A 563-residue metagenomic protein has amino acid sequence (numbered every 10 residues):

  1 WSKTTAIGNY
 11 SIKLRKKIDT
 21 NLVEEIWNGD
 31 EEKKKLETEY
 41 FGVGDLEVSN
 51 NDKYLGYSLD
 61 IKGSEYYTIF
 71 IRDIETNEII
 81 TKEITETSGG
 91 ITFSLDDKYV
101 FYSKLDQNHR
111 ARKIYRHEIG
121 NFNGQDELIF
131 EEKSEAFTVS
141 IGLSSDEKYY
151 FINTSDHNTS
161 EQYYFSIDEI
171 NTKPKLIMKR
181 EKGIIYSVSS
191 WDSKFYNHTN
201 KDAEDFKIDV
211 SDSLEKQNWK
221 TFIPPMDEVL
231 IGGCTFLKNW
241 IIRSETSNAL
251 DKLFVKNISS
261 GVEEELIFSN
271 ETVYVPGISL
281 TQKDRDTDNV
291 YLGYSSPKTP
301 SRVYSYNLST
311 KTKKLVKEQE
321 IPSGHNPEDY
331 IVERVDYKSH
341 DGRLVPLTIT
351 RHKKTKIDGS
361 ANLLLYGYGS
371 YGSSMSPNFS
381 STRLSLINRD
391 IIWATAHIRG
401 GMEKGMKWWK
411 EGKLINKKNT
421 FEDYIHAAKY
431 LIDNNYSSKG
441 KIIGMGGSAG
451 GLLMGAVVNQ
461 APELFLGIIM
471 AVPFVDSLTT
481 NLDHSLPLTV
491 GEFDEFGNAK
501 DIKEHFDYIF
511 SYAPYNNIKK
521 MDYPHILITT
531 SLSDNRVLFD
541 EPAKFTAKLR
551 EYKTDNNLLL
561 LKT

Functional and structural regions predicted by a protein language model:
W1-E47, S58, T138-S190, T221 (+8 more regions): Non-catalytic accessory segments flanking enzyme active sites
A6-Y10, I61-Y67, Q107-R112, N121 (+4 more regions): Short, solvent-exposed loop/turn segments at conserved positions within beta-propeller repeat blades
R15-K17, F70-E75, Y115-N121, Y164-D168 (+2 more regions): Beta-propeller blade signature
G29-T92, D96: A conserved hydrophobic secondary-structure block that centers on an alpha-helix together with its immediately flanking
D52-L55, V100, Y150, F195-N197 (+2 more regions): Hydrophobic beta-strand positions that form the internal "hydrophobic ladder" of WD40/Gbeta-like beta-propeller blades
R112, H117-S155: Polar, glycine-rich mid-to-C-terminal structural blocks that act as macromolecule-binding/assembly scaffolds
L363, I387-H397, L560: A fold-wide structural signal in alpha/beta-hydrolase
I398-T563: Active-site-proximal cap/loop segments of hydrolase catalytic domains
